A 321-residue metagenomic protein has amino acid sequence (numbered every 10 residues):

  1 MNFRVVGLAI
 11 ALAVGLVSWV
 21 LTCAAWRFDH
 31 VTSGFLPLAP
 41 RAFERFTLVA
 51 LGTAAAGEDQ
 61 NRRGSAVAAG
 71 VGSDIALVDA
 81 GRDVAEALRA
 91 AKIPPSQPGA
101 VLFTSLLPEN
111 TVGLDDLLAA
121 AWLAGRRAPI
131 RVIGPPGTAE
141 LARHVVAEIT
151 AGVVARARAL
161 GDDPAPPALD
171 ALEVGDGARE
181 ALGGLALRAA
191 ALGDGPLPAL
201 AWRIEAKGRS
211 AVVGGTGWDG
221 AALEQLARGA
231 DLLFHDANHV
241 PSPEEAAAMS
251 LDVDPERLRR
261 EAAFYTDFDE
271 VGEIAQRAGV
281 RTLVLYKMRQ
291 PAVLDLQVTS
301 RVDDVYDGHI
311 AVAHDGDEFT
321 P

Functional and structural regions predicted by a protein language model:
N2-V212, L223, Q297-T320: Binuclear metal-dependent hydrolase catalytic cores
F3-G7, A11, G15, S210 (+1 more regions): Cap/insert and terminal regions of metallo-dependent hydrolase folds
P108, G137, G217, M288-R289: Short, surface-exposed acidic/glycine-rich loop or hinge patches that mediate macromolecular interfaces
